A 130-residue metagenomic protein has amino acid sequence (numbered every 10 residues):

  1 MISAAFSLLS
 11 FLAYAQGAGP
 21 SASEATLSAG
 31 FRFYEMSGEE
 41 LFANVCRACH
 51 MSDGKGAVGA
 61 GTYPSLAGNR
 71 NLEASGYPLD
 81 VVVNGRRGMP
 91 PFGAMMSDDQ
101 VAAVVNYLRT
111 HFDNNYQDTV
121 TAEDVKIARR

Functional and structural regions predicted by a protein language model:
M1-F11: Bacterial N-terminal signal peptides
Y14-L41, A57: Electrostatic cytochrome c docking/interface patches
A18-A29, D98-D99, A103-R130: Flexible coil segments in periplasmic/lumen-exposed cytochrome c-class electron-transfer proteins
Y34, A74, P78, Q100-V101: Stable alpha-helical elements in mature extracytoplasmic
G38, F42-S52, V104: The canonical Cys-X-X-Cys-His
A43, M51, V83-N84, R109-D113: Residues at helix-coil transition
M51, K55-M95: Gly/Gly-Pro-rich "capping" loops immediately C-terminal to redox-active cysteine motifs in periplasmic/lumenal
